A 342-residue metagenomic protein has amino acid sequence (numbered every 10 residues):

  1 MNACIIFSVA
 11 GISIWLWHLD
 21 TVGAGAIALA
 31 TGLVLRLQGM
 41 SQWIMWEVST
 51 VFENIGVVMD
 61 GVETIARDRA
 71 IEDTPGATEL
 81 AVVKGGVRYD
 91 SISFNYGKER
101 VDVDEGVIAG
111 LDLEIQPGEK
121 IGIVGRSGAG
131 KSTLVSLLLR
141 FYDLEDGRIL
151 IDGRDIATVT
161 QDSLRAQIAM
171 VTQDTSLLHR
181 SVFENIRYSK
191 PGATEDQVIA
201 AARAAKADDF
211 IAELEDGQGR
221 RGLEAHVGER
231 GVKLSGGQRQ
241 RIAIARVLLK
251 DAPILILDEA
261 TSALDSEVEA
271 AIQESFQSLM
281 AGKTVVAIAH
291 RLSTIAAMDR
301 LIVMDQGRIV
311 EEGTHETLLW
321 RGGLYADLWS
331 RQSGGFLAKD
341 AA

Functional and structural regions predicted by a protein language model:
M1-F7, T50-E53, A70, S93-E99 (+1 more regions): An intracellular "coupling" helix at the cytosolic face of ABC transporter transmembrane type-1 domains
M1-T31: A hydrophobic transmembrane-helix motif
F7-A10, I14, S41, N54 (+2 more regions): Alpha-helical transmembrane segments of polytopic integral membrane proteins, especially the permease/helical cores
T31, Q38, R165: Conserved catalytic core of two-component sensor histidine kinases
R36-T64: Cytosolic ends of transmembrane helices, especially the final helix of ABC transmembrane type-1 domains
I55-A66, R88, R221, L319: Extended non-transmembrane interhelical loops and adjacent amphipathic helices of multipass membrane proteins
E63, A70, R187: Conserved E/DxxT/N motif and adjacent residues on the DHp alpha2 helix of HisKA-family sensor histidine kinases
D73-T74, L80-A342: ABC-type nucleotide-binding domain
